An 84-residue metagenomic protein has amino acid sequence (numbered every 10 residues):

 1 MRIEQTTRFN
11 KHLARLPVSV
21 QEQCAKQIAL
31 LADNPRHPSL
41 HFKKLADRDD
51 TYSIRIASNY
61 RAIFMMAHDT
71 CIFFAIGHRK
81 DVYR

Functional and structural regions predicted by a protein language model:
M1, P38-K43, K80-D81: Flexible, active-site-adjacent loop/turn segments at secondary-structure boundaries
R2-T7, K11, S19-E22, R55-R61 (+1 more regions): Enriched for short, Lys/Arg-rich terminal
E4-R8, A14, Q27, L45-D47 (+1 more regions): Basic nucleic-acid-binding interfaces
Q27-L30, R79: Conserved short hydrophobic interaction patches
L30-I54: A short, surface-exposed loop/turn module that caps and links secondary-structure elements
